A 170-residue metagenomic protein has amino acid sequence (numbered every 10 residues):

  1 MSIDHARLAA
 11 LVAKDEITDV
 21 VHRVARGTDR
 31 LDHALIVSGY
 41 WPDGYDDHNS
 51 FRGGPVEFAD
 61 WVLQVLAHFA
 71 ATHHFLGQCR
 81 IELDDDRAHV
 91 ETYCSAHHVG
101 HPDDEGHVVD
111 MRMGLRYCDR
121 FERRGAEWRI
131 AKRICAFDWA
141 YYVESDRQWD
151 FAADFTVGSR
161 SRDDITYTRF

Functional and structural regions predicted by a protein language model:
M1-R26, R30, A34-G39: Short, low-complexity N-terminal intrinsically disordered segments enriched in polar/charged residues
D15, F69-T72, D110-R112: Transmembrane beta-barrel outer-membrane domains
H33-G100: A solvent-exposed, acidic/Ser-Thr-rich amphipathic alpha-helical stretch
H74-L76, R112-Y117: Short, surface-exposed coil-to-beta transition loops
H89-E91, G114-F151: Short beta-strand edge/turn micro-motifs at domain boundaries
H97-H107, A140: Short, cysteine-centered beta-strand-loop-beta hairpins and adjacent loop/turn segments enriched in charged/polar
D103-M111, R147-Q148: Short, surface-exposed loop/helix-turn segments at secondary-structure junctions that function as lids/hinges flanking
V143-F170: Acidic/histidine-enriched, glycine/proline-rich intrinsically disordered or flexible terminal extensions
